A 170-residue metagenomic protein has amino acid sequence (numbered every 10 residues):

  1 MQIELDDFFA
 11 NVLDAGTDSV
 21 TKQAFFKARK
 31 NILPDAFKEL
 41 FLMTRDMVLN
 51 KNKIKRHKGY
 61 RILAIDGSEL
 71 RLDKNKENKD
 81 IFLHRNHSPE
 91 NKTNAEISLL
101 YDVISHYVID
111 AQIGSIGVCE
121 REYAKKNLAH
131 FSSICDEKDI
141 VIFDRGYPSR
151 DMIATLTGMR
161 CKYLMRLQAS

Functional and structural regions predicted by a protein language model:
M1-S170: Conserved, well-structured functional cores that handle cations and Mg-NTP chemistry
